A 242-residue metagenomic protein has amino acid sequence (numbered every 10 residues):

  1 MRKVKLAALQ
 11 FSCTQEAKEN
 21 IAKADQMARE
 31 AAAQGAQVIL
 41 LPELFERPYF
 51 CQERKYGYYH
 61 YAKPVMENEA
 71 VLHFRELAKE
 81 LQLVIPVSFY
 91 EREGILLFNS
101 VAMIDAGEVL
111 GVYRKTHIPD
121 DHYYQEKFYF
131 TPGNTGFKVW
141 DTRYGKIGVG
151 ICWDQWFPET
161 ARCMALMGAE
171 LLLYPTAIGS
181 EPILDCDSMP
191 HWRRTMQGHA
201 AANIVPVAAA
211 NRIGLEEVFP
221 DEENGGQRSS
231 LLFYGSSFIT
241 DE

Functional and structural regions predicted by a protein language model:
M1-L6, V139-G148, L171: Beta-strand-turn-beta hairpins that frame and shape the catalytic cleft of phosphate-ester-processing enzymes
L6, M103-L110, L231, G235-E242: Short, glycine-anchored, charge-dense loop/turn motifs used at functional sites
L6, N20, A28-G57, A78 (+6 more regions): Active-site beta-strand/loop signature of hydrolases that rely on acidic residues for catalysis
R54-E67: A charged helix-plus-loop insertion that forms the helical arch/lid used to bind and gate nucleic-acid substrates
M66-V84, C152-E242: CN hydrolase (nitrilase-like) catalytic-core segments centered on the catalytic cysteine and neighboring Lys/Glu
V87-F89, S100-M103, K138, S237-I239: Short beta-strand scaffold segments in enzyme catalytic cores
V112-R114, Y174: Residue-level detector of high-confidence beta-strand sites
K115-Y129: A short, polar/charged loop-to-alpha-helix boundary motif
